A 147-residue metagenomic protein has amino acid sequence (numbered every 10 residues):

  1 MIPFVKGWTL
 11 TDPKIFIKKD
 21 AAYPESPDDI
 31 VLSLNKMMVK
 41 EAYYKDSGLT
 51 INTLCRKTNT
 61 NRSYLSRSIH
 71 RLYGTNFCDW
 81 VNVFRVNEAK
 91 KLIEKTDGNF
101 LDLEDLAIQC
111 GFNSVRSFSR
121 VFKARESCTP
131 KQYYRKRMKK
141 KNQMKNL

Functional and structural regions predicted by a protein language model:
M1-M37, I51, T58-R62, N76 (+4 more regions): Alpha-helical bundle regulatory/interaction domains
I30-S33, N82-V86: Generic hydrophobic, amphipathic alpha-helix propensity
N35-L49, I69, Y73, K90-L101 (+2 more regions): Basic, amphipathic alpha-helical hairpins
I51, L65, N82: DNA-recognition element of transcription regulators
R56-N59, H70: Intrinsically disordered cytosolic tails
F84, E88, D102-D105, S117: Short amphipathic alpha-helical segments
